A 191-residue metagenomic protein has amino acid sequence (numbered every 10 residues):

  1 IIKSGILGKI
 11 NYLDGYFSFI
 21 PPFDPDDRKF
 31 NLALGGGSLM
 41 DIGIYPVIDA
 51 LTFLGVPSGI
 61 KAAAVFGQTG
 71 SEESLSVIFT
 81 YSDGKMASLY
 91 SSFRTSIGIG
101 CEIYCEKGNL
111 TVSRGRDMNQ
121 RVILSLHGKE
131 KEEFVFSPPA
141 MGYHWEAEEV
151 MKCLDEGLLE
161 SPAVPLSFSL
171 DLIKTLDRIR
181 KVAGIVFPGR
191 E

Functional and structural regions predicted by a protein language model:
I1-K61, Q68: Predominantly a Rossmann-like dinucleotide-binding segment in NAD(P)-dependent oxidoreductases
L34-M40, E132-M141: A short glycine-threonine-serine/GTX helix/turn-capping micro-motif
I42, G142, F168: Soluble or luminal CAZymes and related metallo-dependent hydrolases
I48-R121, S137, E148-E156, R190: Contiguous beta-strand/loop segments that form the cofactor/metal-binding neighborhood of enzyme cores
S82, K152-E191: C-terminal helix-rich "cap/oligomerization" subdomain common to oxidoreductases
L124-G128: A structural signal for the main folded, soluble domain(s) of proteins
F136-E148, V164: Active-site loop of classical SDR/Rossmann-like NAD(P)-dependent oxidoreductases, centered on the catalytic Tyr-X3-Lys
